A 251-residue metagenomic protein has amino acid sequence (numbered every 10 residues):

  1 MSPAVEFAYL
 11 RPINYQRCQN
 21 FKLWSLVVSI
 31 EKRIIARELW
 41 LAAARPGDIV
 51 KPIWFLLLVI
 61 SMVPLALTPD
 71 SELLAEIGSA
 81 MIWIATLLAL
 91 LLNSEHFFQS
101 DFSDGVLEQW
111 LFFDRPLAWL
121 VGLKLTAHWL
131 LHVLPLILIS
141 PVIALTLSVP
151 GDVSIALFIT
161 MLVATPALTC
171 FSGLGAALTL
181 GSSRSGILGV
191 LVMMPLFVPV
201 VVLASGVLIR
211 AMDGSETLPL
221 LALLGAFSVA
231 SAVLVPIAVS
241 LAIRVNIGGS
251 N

Functional and structural regions predicted by a protein language model:
W24-P52: Aromatic- and glycine-rich beta-strand/loop motifs that create alpha-glucan
P46-T68, W83-L87, V192-L203, V229-V235: Hydrophobic alpha-helical transmembrane segments of multi-pass membrane transport/permease proteins
L65, G175-S215, P219-L223, F227-V233: Transmembrane helix segments
G78-F98: Long, hydrophobic alpha-helical segments
L91-L111: Transmembrane helix boundary and interhelical loop/hinge segments in multi-pass membrane proteins
G122-S148, A167, F171, A204-S205: Hydrophobic alpha-helical transmembrane segments that constitute the membrane-spanning cores of multi-pass membrane
F158-A177, V229-A230, L234: Hydrophobic alpha-helical transmembrane segments of polytopic membrane proteins
A232-N251: Junction motif at the cytosolic side of a transmembrane helix
